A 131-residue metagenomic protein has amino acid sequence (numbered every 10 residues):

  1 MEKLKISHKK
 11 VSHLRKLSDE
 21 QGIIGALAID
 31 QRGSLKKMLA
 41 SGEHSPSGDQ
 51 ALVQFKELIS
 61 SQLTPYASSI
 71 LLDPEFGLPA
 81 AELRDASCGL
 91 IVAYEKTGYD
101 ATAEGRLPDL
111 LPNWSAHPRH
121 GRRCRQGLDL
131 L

Functional and structural regions predicted by a protein language model:
M1-L131: Alpha/beta catalytic barrel-like cores
